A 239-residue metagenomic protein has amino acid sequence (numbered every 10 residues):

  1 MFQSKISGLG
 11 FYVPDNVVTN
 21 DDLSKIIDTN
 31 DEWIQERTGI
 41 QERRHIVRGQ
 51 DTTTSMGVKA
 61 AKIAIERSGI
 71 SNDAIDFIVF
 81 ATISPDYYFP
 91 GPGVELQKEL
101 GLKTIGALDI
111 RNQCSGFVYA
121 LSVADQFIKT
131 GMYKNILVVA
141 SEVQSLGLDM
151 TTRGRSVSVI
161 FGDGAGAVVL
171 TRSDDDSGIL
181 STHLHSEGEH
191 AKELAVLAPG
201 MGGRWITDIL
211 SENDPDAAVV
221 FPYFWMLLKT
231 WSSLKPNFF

Functional and structural regions predicted by a protein language model:
M1-R48, G154-L234: Condensing-enzyme catalytic core mediating Claisen C-C bond formation in acyl metabolism
G10, A81, R111, I136-E142 (+3 more regions): Short beta-strand segments
V17-V18, F89-G91, G147-T152: Short acidic, glycine/serine/threonine-rich loops at helix termini
Q35-S55, I83-I136, S141: Conserved catalytic cysteine-centered active-site region of acyl-thioester-dependent Claisen-condensing enzymes
A60-D76: Phosphate/pyrophosphate-binding loops at sites that engage ATP/ADP/AMP, CoA/4′-phosphopantetheine, polyphosphate
F77-I83: Short glycine-rich or small-residue beta-strand-to-loop segments that form or flank ligand, phosphate, metal/Fe-S
K129-A165: Flexible, glycine-rich active-site loops centered on histidine and acidic residues that chelate a metal or position
